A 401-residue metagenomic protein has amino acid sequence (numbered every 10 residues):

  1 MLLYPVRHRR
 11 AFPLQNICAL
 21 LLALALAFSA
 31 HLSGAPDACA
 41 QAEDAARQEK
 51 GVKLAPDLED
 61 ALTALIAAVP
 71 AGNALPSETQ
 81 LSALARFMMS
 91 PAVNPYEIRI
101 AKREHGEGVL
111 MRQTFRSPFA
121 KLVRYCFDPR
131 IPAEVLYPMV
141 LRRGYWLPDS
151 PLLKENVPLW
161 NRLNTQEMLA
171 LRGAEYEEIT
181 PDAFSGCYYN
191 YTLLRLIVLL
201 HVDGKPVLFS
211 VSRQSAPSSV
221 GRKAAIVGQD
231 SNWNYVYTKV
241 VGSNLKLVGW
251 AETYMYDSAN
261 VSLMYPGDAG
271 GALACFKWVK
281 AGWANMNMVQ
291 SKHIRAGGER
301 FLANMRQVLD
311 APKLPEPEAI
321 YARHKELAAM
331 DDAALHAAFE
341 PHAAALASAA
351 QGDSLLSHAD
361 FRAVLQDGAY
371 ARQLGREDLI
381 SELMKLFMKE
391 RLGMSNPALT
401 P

Functional and structural regions predicted by a protein language model:
M1-L14: N-terminal secretory signal peptides that target proteins for export/translocation
M1-Y4, A35, R130: Aromatic-residue detector
I17-S29: Bacterial N-terminal signal peptides
F28-E43: Bacterial Sec-dependent signal peptides at the C-terminal "C-region" and cleavage site
C39-P401: Terminal "cap-and-tail" regions of soluble proteins that handle hydrophobic small molecules
